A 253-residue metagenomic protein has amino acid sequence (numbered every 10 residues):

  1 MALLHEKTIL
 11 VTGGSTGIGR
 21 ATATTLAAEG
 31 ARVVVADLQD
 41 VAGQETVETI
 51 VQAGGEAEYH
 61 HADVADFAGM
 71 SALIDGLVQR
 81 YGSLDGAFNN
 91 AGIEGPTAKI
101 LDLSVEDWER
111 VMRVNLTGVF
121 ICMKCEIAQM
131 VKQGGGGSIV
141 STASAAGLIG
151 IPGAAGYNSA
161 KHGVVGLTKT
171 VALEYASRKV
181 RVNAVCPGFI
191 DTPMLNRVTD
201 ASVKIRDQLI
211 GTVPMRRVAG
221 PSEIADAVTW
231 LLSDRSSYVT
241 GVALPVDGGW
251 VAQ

Functional and structural regions predicted by a protein language model:
S15-T16: Conserved glycine-rich cofactor-binding loop
D40-V41, H61-A72, V105, S222: The beta1-alpha1 cofactor-binding region of Rossmann-like NAD(H)/NADP(H)-dependent oxidoreductases
E94-T97, I149, T229, T240-Q253: Short C-terminal tail/terminal secondary-structure segment of NAD(P)H-dependent dehydrogenase/reductase domains
A98-I100, D107-E109, L209: Substrate-binding pocket helix/loop in short-chain dehydrogenase/reductase
M123, A160, T168: Active-site helix of classical SDR
A128, L173-S177, S237: Alpha-helical segment proximal to the catalytic Tyr-Lys
S144: Residue(s) in the substrate-gating loop at a strand-loop-helix junction that position the organic substrate next
